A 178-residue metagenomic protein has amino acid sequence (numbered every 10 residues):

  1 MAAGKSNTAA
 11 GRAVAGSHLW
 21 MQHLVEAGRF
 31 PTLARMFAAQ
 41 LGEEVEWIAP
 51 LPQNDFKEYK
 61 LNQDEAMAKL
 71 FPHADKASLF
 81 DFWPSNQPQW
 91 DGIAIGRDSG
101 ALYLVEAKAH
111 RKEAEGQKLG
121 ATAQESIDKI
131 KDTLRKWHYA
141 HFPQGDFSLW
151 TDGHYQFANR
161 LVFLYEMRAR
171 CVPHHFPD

Functional and structural regions predicted by a protein language model:
M1-P88, G96-D98, K108-G145, G153-A158 (+1 more regions): Intrinsically disordered, low-complexity Ser/Thr/Pro/Gly-rich regulatory segments
G100-L102: Short, mixed charged/polar active-site loops that provide acid/base catalysis or chelate metal/phosphate cofactors
L104-E106: Short hydrophobic beta-strand that contains or immediately precedes a catalytic carboxylate
